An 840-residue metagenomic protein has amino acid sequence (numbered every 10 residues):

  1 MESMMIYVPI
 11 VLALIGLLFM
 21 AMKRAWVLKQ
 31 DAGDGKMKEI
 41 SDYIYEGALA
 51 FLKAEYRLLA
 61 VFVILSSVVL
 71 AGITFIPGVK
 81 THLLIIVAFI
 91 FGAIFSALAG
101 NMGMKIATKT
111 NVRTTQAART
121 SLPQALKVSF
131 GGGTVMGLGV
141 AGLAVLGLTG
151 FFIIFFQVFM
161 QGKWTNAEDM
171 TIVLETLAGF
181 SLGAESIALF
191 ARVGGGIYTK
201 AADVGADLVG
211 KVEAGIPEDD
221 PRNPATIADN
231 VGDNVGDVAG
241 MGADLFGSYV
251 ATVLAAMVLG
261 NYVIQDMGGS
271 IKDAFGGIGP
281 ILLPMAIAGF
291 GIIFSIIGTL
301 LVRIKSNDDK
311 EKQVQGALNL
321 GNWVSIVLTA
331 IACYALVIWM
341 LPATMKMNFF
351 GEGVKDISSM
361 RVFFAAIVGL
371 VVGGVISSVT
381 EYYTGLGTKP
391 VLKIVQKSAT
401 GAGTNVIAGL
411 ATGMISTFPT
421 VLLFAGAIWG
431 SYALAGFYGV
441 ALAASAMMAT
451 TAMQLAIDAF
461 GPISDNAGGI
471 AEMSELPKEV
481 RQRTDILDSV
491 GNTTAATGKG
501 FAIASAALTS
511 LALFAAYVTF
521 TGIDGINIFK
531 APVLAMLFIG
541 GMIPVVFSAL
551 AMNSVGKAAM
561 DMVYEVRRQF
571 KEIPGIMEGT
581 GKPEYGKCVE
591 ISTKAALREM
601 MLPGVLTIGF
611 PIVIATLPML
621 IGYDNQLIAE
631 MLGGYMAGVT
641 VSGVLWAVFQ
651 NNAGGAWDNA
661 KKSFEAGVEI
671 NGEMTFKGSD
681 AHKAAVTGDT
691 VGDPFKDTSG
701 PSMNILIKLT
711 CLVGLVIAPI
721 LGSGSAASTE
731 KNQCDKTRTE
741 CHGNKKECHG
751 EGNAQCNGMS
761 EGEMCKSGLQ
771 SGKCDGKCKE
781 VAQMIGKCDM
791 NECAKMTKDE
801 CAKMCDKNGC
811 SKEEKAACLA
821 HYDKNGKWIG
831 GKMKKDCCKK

Functional and structural regions predicted by a protein language model:
M1-K731: Hydrophobic packing and interface segments
E730-K840: Mature soluble domains of exported/periplasmic/lumenal proteins and thiol-rich metal-chelating peptides
